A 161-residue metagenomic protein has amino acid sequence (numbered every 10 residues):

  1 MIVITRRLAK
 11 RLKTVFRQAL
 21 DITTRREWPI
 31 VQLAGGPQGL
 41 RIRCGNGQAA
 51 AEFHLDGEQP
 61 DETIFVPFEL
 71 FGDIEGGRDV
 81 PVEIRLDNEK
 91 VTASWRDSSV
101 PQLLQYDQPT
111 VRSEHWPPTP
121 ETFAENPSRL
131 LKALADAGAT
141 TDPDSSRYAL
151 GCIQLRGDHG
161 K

Functional and structural regions predicted by a protein language model:
M1-K161: Structural preference for solvent-exposed beta-strand-turn elements and adjacent flexible terminal/loop segments within
